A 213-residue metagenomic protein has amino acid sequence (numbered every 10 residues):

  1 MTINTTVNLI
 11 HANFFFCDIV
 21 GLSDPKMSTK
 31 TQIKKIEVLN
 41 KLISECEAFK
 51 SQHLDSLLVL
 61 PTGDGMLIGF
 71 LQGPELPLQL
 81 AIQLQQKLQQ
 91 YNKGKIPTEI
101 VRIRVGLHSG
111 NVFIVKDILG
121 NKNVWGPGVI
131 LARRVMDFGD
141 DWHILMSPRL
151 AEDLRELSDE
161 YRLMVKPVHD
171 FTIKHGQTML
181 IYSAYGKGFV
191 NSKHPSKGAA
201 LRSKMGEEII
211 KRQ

Functional and structural regions predicted by a protein language model:
M1-L54: Juxtacatalytic helix/coil linker segments that couple regulatory or sensory modules to the catalytic cores
M1-V7, H11, D141-Q213: Intrinsically disordered, glycine/charged-rich C-terminal tails and inter-domain linkers that flank nucleotidyl cyclase
L22-P25, V112, L150-A151: A generic structural signal for short hydrophobic patches within well-formed alpha-helices
K26-T29, V115-G120: Short acidic, glycine/proline-rich loop/turn micro-motifs
K35-D55, L67-V105, S109-N111, P127-M136: Alpha-helical scaffold within the catalytic cores of cyclic-nucleotide enzymes
L57-L60: A short pre-motif secondary-structure segment
G69, F113-K116, E152-L154: Short, solvent-exposed loop/turn segments at secondary-structure junctions
D117-W125, A199: Short, surface-exposed loop/helix-turn segments at secondary-structure junctions that function as lids/hinges flanking
